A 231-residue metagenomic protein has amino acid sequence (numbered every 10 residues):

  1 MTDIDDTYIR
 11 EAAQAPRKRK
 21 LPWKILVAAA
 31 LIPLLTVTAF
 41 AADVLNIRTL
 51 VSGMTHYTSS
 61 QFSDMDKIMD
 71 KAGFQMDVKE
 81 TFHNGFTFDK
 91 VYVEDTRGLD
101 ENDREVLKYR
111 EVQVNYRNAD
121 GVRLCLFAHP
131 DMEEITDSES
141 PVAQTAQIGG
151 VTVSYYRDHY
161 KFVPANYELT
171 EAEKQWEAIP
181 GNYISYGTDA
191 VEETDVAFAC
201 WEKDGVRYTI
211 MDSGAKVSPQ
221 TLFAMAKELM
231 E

Functional and structural regions predicted by a protein language model:
T7-F62: Membrane-interface helical sensory segment of bacterial ECF anti-sigma factor regulators
A41-E231: Polar, acidic low-complexity tracts enriched in Ser/Thr/Gln/Glu with frequent Gly/Pro and Thr-Pro motifs
